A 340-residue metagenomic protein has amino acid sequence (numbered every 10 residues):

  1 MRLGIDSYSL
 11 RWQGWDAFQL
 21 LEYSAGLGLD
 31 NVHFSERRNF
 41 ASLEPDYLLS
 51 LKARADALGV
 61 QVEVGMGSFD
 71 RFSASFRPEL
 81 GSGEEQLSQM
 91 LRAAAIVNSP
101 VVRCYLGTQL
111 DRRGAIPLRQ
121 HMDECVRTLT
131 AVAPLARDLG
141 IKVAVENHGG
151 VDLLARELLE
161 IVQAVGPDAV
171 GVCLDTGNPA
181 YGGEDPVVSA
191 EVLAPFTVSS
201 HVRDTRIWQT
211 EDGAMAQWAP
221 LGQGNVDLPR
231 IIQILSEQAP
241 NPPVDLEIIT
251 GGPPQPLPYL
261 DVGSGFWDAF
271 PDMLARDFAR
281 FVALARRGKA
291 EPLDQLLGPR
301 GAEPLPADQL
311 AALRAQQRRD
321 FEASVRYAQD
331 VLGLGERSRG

Functional and structural regions predicted by a protein language model:
M1-G14, K52, D56, G65: Mobile, glycine- and charge-enriched loop segments and immediately flanking short secondary-structure elements within
M1-R2, S9, A17-A25, D152-G171 (+1 more regions): Histidine-acidic metal/acid-base catalytic patches
L3-Y8, V32-F34, V62-G67, V102-C104 (+4 more regions): Hydrophobic faces of well-ordered beta-strands that scaffold small-molecule active sites in alpha/beta enzyme cores
L10-D16, S35-Y47, D70-S82, Q109-G114 (+4 more regions): Acidic-and-aromatic substrate-binding clefts and catalytic sites of carbohydrate-active enzymes
A17-R38, I96-V101: Catalytic domains of carbohydrate-active enzymes, especially glycoside hydrolases
Q19, S42-S50, P78-Q86, I116-R127 (+4 more regions): Alpha-helix N-cap and loop-to-helix initiation/capping positions
L20, L51, M90, V132 (+1 more regions): Aromatic/hydrophobic pocket-lining residues that form π-stacking "cages" and hydrophobic walls in ligand
R54-Q61, S73-G171, L297-P299: Active-site acidic/histidine proton-transfer and metal-coordination neighborhood in alpha/beta enzyme cores
